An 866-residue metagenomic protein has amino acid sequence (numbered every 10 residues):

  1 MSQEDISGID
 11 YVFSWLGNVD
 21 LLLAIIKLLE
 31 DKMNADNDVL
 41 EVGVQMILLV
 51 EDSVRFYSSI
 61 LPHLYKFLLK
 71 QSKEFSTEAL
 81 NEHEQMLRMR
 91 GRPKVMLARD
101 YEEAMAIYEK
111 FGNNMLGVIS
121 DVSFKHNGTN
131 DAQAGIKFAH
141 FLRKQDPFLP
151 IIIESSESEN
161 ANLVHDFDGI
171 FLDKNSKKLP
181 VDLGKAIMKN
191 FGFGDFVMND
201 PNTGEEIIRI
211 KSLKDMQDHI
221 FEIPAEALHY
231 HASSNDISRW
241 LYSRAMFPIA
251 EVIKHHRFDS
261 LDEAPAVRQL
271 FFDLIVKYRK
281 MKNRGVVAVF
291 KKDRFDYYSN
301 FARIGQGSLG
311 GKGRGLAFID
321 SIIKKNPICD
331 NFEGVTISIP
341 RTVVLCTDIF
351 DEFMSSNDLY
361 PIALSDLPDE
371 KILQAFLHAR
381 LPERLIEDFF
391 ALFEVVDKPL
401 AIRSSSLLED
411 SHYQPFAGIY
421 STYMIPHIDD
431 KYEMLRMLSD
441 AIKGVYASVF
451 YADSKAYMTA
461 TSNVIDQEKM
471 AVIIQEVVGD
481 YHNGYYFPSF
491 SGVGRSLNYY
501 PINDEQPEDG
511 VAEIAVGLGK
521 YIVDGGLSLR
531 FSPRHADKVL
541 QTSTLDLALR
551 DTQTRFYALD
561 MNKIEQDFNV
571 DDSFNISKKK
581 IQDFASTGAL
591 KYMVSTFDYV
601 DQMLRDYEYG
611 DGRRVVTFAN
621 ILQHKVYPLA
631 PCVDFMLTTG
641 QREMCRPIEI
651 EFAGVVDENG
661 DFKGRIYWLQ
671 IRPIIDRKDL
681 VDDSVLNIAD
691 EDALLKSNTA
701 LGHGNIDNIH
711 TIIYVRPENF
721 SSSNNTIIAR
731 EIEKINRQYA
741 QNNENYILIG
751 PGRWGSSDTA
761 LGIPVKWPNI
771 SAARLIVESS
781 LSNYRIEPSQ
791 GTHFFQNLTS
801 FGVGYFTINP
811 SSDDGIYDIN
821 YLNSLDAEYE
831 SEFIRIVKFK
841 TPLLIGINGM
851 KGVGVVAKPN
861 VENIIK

Functional and structural regions predicted by a protein language model:
M1, Y11-S14, E51, L116-S120 (+2 more regions): A short, hydrophobic beta-strand element within the central beta-sheet of small alpha/beta folds
S2, I6-Y11, W15-A35, H63 (+2 more regions): Receiver (REC) domain switch/output surface
V19, S53-Y57, E102-E103, V122-T129 (+6 more regions): Short acidic, S/G/P-rich loop/turn micro-motifs used as interaction or catalytic elements
G43-R55, I60-E84, V95-L97: Conserved acidic segment of CheY-like receiver
F75-G117: Acidic, metal-coordinating helix/loop segments flanking the phosphotransfer/catalytic sites of two-component signaling
E102-E109, F124-F148: Short amphipathic alpha-helix used as the core "switch/output" element in two-component signaling
E154-R303, S321: Long, compositionally biased intrinsically disordered regulatory segments in eukaryotic proteins
K291-N331, R380-S780, N797-S800, S831-I864: Conserved mixed alpha/beta core segments that line enzyme active sites in large multi-domain catalysts
